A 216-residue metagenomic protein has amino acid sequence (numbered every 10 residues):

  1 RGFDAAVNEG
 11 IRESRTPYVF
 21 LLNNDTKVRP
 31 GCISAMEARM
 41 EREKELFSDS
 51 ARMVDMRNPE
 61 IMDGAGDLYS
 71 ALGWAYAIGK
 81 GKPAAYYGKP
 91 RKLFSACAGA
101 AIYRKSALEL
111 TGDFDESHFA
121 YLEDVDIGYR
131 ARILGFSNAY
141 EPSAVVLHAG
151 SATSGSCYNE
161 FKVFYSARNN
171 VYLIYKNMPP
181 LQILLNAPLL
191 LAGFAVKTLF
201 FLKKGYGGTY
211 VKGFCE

Functional and structural regions predicted by a protein language model:
R1, D25-K27, H118: Acidic metal-phosphate-binding loop of nucleotide-sugar-dependent transferases
R1-S14, A35: Glycine-rich, basic loop-to-helix element that forms the pyrophosphate-binding segment of sugar-nucleotide handling
F3, V7, C32, G99-A100 (+2 more regions): Conserved donor sugar-nucleotide recognition element shared by glycan-biosynthetic enzymes
V19: Short aromatic/hydrophobic "clamp" motif used to bind/position activated sugar donors
T26-S70, W74: Conserved donor NDP-sugar-binding/catalytic core segment of glycosyltransferases
S70-L93: Short, flexible, basic/aromatic active-site loop/helix in glycosyltransferases
F94-L147: A short, conserved alpha-helix in the catalytic core of glycosyltransferases
L134-E216: Active-site-adjacent helix/loop segment of glycosyltransferases that harbors family-specific signature motifs
